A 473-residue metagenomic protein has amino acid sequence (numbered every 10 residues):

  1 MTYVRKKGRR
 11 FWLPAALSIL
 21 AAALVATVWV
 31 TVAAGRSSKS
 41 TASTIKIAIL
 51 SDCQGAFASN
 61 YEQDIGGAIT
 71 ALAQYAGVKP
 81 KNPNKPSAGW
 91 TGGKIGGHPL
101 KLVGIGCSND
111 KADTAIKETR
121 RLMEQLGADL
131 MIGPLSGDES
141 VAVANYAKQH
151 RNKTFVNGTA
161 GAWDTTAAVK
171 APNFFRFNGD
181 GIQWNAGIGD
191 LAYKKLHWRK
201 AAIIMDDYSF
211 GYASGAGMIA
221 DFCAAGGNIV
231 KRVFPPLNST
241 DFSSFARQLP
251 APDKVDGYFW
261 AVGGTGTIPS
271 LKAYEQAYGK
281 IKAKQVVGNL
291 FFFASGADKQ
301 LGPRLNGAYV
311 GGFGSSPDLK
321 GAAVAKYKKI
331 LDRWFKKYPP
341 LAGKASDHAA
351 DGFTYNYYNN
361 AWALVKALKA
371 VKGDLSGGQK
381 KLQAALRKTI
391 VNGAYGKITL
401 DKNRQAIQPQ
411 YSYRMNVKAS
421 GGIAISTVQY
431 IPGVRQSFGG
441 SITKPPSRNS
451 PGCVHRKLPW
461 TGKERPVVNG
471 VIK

Functional and structural regions predicted by a protein language model:
M1-K46, G452-K473: Short, low-complexity disordered leader/linker segments with a strong preference for bacterial N-terminal type II
G35-A48, K94-P99, Y193-R199: Immediate post-signal peptide segment of exported/extracytoplasmic ligand-binding proteins
S37-S38, S59-G66, V78-A168, F177 (+3 more regions): Beta-alpha junction/loop-to-helix N-cap segments that form part of ligand/metal-binding clefts
S40, A48-Y75, I105-A112, L135-D138 (+2 more regions): Extracytoplasmic "Venus flytrap"
A128-T240, Q276, K280-F313, P317: Extracytoplasmic ligand/sensor domains, especially the bilobed periplasmic-binding protein
A171, Y274-N360, K369-K372, S426 (+2 more regions): Extracellular/periplasmic periplasmic-binding protein-like sensory domains
N306, R387-K473: Solvent-exposed, acidic/polar segments of extracytosolic/periplasmic ligand-binding ectodomains
K369-A384: Short, charged, surface-exposed loops that flank catalytic or proteolytic processing sites
